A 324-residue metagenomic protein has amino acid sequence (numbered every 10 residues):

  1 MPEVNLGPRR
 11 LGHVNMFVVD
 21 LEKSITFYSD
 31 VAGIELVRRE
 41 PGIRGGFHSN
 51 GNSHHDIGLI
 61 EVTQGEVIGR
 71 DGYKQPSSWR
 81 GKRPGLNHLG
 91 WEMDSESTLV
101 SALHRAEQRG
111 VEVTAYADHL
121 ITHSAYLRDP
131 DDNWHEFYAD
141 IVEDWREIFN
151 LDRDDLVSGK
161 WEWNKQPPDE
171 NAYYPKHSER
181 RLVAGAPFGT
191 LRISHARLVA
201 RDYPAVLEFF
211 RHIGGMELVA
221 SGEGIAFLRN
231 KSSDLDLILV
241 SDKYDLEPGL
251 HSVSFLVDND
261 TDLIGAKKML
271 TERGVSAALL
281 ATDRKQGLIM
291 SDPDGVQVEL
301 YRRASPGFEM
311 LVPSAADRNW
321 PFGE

Functional and structural regions predicted by a protein language model:
M1-E3, Y73-W79, L182-G185, I238-K243: Short beta-strand/turn micro-motifs at beta-sheet edges
M1-V4, L103-G189, E272-E324: Vicinal oxygen chelate
L6, N15-G65, P187-L191, R197-D236: Core segments of cupin and vicinal oxygen chelate
R10-V19, R70-R105, H123-R128, R192-R201 (+3 more regions): Vicinal oxygen chelate
F47-H48, N52-D144: Ordered, small/hydrophobic-rich secondary-structure cores
I60, E136-Y138, V219, I238-D242 (+2 more regions): A structural feature that tracks compact, well-ordered secondary-structure segments with a strong bias toward
E66, D234-E247: Flexible internal linker/loop segments at domain or repeat junctions
Q108-E112, E208, H212-M216, R229 (+6 more regions): Long compositionally biased, domain-poor regions of proteins
